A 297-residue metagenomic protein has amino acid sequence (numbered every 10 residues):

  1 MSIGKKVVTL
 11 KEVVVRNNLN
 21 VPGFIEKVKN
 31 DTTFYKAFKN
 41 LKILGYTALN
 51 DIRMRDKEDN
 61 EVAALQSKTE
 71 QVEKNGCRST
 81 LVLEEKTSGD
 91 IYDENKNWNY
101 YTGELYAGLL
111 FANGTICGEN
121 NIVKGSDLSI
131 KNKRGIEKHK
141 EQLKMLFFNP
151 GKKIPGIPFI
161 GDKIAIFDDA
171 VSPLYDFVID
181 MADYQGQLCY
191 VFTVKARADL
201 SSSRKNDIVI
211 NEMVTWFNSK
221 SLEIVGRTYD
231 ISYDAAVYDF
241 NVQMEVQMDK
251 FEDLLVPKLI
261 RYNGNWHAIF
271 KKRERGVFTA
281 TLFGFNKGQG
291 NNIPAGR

Functional and structural regions predicted by a protein language model:
S2-Y175, Q185, E252-L259, F270-R297: Surface-exposed, low-complexity/disordered segments and acidic/polar micro-motifs at processing/linker regions
I164-D168, V178, Q185-N291: Gly/Pro-enriched, hydrophobic low-complexity segments that function as extracytoplasmic propeptides/linkers
